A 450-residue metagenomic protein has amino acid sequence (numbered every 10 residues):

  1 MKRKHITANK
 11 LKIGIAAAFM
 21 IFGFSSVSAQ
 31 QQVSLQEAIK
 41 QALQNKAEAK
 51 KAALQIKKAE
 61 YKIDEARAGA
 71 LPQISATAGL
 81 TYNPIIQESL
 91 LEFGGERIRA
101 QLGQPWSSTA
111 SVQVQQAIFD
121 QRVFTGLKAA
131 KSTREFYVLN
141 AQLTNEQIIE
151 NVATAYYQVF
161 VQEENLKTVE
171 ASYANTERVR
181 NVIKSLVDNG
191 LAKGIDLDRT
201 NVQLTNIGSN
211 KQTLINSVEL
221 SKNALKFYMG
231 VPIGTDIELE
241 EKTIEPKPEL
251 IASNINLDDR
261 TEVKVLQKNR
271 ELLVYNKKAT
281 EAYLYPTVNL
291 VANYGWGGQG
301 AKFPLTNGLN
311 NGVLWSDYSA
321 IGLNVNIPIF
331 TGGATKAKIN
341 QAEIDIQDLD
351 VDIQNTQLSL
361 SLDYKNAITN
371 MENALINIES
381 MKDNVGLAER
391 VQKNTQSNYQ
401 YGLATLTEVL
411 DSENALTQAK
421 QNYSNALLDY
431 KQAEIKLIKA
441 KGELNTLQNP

Functional and structural regions predicted by a protein language model:
K2, I6, N422-P450: Acidic, low-complexity, intrinsically disordered peripheral segments
K2-R3, K12, E37, Y61 (+3 more regions): Periplasmic alpha-helical coiled-coil/stalk elements that build and connect Gram-negative outer-membrane
G14-G23: Bacterial N-terminal signal peptides
F19, A29-G79, I85, L191 (+3 more regions): Bacterial Sec-pathway N-terminal export signals of envelope proteins
Q30-T154, A292: Short flexible linkers and secondary-structure junctions
K50-L54, R67, P105, I118-N145 (+5 more regions): Sec/SRP-type N-terminal targeting helices
T77-Q116, K242-K247, V291-I327, P450: Small/polar, glycine/serine/threonine/aspartate-rich low-complexity segments that form flexible
V187-L191, Y399-L403, A440: A short glycine-centered flexible hinge/capping loop motif at secondary-structure junctions
